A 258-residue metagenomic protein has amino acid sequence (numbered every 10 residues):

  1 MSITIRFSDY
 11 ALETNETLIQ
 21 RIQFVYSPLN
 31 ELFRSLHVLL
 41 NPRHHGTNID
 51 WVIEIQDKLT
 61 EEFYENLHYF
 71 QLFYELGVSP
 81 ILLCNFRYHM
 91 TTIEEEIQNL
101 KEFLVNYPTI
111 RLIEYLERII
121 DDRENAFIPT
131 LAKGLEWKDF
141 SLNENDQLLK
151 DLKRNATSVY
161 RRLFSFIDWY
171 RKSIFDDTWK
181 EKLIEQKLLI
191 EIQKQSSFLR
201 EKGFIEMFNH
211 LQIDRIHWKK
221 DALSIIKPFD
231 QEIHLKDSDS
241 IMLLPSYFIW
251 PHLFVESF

Functional and structural regions predicted by a protein language model:
M1-I225, E232-H234: N-terminal, charged low-complexity regulatory/assembly segments
R215-F258: Extended mid-to-C-terminal alpha-helical interaction segments
